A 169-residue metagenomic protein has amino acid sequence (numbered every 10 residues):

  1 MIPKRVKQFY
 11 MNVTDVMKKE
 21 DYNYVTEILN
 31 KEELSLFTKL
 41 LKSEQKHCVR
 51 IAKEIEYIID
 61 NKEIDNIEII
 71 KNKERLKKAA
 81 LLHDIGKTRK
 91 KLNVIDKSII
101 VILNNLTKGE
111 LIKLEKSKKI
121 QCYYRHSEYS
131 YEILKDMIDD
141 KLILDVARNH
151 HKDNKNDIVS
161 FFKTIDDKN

Functional and structural regions predicted by a protein language model:
M1-L36, D153, N169: Non-catalytic interface/linker regions that flank or bridge core catalytic/transmembrane domains
L34-N61, E68-N169: Divalent metal-dependent catalytic cores for phosphoryl transfer on phosphate-bearing substrates
